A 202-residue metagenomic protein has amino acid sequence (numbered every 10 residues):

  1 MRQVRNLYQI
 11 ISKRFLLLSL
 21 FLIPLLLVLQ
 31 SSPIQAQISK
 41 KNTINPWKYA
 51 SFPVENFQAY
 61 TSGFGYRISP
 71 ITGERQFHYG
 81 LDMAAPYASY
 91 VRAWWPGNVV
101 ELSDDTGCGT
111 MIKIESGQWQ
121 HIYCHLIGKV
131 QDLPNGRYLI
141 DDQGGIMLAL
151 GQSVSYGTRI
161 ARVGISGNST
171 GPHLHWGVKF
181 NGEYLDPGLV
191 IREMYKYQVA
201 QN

Functional and structural regions predicted by a protein language model:
M1-T43, Q201-N202: N-terminal secretion targeting segments of exported proteins
L29-M111, S116-W119, K129, Y156 (+5 more regions): Surface-exposed, glycine-biased beta-strand/turn segments
Y90-V100, D132-V163: Short, well-structured beta-strand-loop connectors
S116, V178-F180: Residue-level signal for short segments within beta-strands and strand-turn junctions of well-structured beta-sheet
Y123-Q131: Beta-strand/loop nucleic-acid-binding surfaces
G171-V178: Histidine-centered catalytic micro-motifs
G182-L185: Short, charged/polar, Gly/Pro-enriched secondary-structure boundary elements
